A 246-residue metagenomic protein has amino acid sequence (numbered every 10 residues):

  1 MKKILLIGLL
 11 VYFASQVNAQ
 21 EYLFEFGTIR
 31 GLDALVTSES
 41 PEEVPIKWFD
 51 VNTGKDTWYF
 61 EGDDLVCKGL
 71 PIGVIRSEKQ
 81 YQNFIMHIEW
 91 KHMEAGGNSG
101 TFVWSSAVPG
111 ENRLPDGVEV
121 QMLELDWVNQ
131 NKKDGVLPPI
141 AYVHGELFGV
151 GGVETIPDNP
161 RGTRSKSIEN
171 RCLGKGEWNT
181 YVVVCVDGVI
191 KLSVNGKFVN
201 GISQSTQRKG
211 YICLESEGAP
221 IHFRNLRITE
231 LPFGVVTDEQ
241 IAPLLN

Functional and structural regions predicted by a protein language model:
I4-F13: Sec-dependent N-terminal signal peptides
F13-A19: Sec/Tat signal peptide C-region and signal peptidase I cleavage site
Q20-N246: Carbohydrate-interacting regions of secretory-pathway proteins
